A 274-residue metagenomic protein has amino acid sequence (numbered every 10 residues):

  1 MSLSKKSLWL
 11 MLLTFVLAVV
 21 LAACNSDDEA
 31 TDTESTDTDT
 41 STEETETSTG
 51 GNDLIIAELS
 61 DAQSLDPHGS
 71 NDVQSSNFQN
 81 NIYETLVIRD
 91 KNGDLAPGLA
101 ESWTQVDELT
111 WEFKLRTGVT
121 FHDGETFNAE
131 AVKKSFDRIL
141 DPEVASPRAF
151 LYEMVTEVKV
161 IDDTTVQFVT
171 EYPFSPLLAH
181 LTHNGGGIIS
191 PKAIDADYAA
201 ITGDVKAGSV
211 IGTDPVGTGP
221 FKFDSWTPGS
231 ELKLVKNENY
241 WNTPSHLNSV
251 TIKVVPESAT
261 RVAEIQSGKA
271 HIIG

Functional and structural regions predicted by a protein language model:
V20-A23: C-terminal motif of bacterial Sec signal peptides marking the signal peptidase cleavage site
N25-D27: Bacterial signal peptide processing site
G50-Q63, E101-S102, T110-F113, V132-F136 (+4 more regions): Short, well-ordered beta-strand elements
A57-V106, D137, V216-G217: N-terminal lobe/hinge region of extracytoplasmic solute-binding protein
D94, N184-S245, S249: Gly/Pro-rich hinge or "lid" segments in bacterial periplasmic/extracellular proteins
E101-A145, I161, Q167, R261-E264: Aromatic- and charge-enriched surface segment that lines or borders ligand/interaction sites
T104, F150-A199: Surface-exposed binding/hinge segments that line and control ligand-binding clefts or catalytic entry sites
S209, N237-G274: Ligand-site clamp/hinge motif
